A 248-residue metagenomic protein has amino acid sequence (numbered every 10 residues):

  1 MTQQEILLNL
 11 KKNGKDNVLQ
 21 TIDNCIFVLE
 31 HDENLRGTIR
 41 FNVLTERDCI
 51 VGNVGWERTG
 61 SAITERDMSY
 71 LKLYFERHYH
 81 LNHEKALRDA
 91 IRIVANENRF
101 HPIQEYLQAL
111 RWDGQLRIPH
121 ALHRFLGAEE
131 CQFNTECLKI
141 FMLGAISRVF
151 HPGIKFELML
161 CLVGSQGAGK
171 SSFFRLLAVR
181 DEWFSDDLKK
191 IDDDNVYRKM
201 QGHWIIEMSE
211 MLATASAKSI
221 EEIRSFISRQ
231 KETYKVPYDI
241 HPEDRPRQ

Functional and structural regions predicted by a protein language model:
M1-L116, Q132-E136: N-terminal nucleic-acid engagement/recognition segments and initiation subdomains in replication, restriction
M1-Q4, L212, E243-R245: An internal, acidic/charged active-site-proximal segment that coordinates divalent cations and/or engages
F41, T45-R47, E182-S185, K231-Y234: Short secondary-structure junctions
I91-I205: P-loop NTPase catalytic core of nucleic-acid-dependent motor ATPases
I154, S219, R245-P246: Short glycine/proline-enriched turns and hinge-like loops at secondary-structure junctions
V196-Q201, V236-Q248: AAA+/SF3 P-loop NTPase mechanochemical coupling elements
W204-I227: Conserved AAA+/SF3 P-loop NTPase catalytic/coupling segment centered on the Walker-B
I220-P242: Conserved catalytic/switch belt of AAA+ P-loop NTPases
